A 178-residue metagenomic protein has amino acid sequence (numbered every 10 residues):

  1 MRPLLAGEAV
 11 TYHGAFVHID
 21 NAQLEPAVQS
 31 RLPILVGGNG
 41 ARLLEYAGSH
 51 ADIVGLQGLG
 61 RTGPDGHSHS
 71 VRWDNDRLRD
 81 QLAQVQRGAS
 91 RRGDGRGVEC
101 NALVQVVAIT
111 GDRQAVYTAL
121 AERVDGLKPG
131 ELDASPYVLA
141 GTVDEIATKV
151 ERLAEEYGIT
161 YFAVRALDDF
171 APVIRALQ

Functional and structural regions predicted by a protein language model:
M1-Q178: Active-site-adjacent structural elements that line small-molecule/cofactor binding pockets in enzymes
